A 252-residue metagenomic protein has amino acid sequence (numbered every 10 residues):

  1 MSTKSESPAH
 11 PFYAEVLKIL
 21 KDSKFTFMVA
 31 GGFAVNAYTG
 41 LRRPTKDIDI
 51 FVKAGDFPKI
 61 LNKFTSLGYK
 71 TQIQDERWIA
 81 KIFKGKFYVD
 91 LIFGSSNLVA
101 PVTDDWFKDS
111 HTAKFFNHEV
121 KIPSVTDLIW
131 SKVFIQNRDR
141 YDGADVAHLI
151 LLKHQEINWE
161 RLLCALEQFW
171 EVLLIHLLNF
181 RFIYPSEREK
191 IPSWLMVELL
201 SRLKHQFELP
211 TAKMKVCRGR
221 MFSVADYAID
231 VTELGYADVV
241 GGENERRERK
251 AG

Functional and structural regions predicted by a protein language model:
M1-V29: Helical scaffold of the NTase/Pol beta-like nucleotidyltransferase catalytic core
G31, N36-F64, S124, V146: Catalytic metal-binding acidic patch
V35, Y88-V89, V120: Short, isolated positions in well-ordered beta-strands
T39-G40, F83, F169: Short Asp/Glu-rich motifs
K46-D47, Y69, D90-L91, K108 (+1 more regions): Short, hinge-like loop/turn segments at secondary-structure boundaries
T65-D104: Conserved catalytic core of two-metal-ion nucleotidyltransferases
P101-G252: Catalytic cores of NTP-dependent nucleotidyl/adenyl transfer enzymes across multiple folds
